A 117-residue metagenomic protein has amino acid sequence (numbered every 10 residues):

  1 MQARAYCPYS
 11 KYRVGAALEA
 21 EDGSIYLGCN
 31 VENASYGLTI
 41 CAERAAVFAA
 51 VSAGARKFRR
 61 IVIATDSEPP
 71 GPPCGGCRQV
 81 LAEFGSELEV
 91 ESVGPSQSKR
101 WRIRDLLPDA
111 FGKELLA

Functional and structural regions predicted by a protein language model:
M1-R4, A53-A117: C-terminal binding/interaction regions
C7-S10: Short loop/turn motifs at secondary-structure junctions and domain boundaries
R13-A20: Short beta-strand scaffold segments in enzyme catalytic cores
A20-D22, G94-P95: Short acidic-glycine loop/turn motifs at beta-strand connectors
C29-R44: Compact, glycine-rich, soluble single-domain proteins
E43-V47, C74: A general structural signal for well-ordered alpha-helical segments in protein cores
A50: Hydrophobic pocket-lining residues that define ligand/cofactor binding sites across diverse proteins
